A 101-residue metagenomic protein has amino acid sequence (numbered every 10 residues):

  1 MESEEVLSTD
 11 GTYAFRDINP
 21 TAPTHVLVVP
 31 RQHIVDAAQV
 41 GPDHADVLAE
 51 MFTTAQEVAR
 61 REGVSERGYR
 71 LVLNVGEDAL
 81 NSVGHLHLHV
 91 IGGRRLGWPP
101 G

Functional and structural regions predicted by a protein language model:
M1-G101: HIT superfamily nucleotide-processing domains
